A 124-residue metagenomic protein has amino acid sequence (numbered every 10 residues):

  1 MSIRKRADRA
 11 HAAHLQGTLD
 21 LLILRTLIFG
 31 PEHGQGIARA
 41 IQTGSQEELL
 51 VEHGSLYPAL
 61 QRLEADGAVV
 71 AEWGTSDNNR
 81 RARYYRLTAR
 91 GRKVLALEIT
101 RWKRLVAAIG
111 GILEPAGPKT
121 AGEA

Functional and structural regions predicted by a protein language model:
M1-T18, E98: Intrinsically disordered, low-complexity serine/threonine- and proline-rich regulatory segments
H11-Y57: N-terminal helix-turn-helix DNA-binding core of bacterial DNA-binding proteins
R25, R39, Q61, A96 (+1 more regions): A cross-family signal for key residues in well-ordered alpha-helices that form functional helical elements
F29, T43, E47, R62-A65 (+2 more regions): Conserved amphipathic alpha-helical interaction elements at protein-protein interfaces in regulatory, energy-coupling
A59-A68, V94: Residue cluster at the C-terminal edge of the helix-turn-helix DNA-binding motif
E64-R80, R86: Beta-hairpin "wing" of winged helix-turn-helix
N78-I99: Basic, amphipathic "hinge/linker" alpha-helix immediately C-terminal to the N-terminal HTH DNA-binding motif
K93-A124: Amphipathic alpha-helical dimerization/coiled-coil segments that flank or bridge DNA-binding/regulatory modules
